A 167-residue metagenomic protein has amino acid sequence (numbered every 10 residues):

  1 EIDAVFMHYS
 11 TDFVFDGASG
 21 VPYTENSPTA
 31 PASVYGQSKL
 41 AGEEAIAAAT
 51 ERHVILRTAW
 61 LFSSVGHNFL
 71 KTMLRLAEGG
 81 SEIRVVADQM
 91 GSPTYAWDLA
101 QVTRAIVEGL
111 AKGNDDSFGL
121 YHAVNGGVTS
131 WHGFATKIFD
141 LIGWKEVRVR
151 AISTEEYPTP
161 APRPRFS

Functional and structural regions predicted by a protein language model:
E1-D3, A49, I142: Helix C-cap/helix->beta junction micro-motif
V5, V14-L56, W60-L61: Catalytic helix-loop patch of NAD(P)-dependent Rossmann-fold dehydrogenases
T11, T58, N125: Short acidic donor-binding/metal-coordinating loop in glycosyltransferase active sites
Y23, W60, F69, W131-F134 (+1 more regions): Tryptophan-centric aromatic hotspots in well-structured domains and transmembrane helices
S33, G91-T94, T129: Residue-level signal for the nucleotide or nucleotide-sugar donor/cofactor binding architecture
E44-G91, W97-A105: NAD(P)-dependent short-chain dehydrogenase/reductase
V102, G109-P160: Mid/C-terminal beta-alpha module of Rossmann-like enzyme folds, strongest in SDR-family dehydrogenases/epimerases
